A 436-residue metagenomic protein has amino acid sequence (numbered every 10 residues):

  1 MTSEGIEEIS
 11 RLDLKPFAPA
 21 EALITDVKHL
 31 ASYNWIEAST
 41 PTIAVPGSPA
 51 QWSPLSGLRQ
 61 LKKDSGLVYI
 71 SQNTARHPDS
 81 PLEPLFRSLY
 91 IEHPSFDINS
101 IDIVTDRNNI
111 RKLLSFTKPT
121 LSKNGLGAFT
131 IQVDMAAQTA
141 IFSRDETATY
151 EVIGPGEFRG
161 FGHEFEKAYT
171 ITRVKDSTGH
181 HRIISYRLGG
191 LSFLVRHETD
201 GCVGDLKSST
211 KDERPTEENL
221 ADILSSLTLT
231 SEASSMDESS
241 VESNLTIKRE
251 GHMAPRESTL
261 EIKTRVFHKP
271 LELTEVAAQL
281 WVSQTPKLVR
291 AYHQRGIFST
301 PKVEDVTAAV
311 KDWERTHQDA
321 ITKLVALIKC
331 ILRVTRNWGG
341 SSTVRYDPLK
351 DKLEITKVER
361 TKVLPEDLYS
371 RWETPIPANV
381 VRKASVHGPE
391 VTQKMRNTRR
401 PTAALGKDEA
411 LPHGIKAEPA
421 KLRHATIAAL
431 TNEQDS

Functional and structural regions predicted by a protein language model:
M1-I183, R400, E409-P412, H424 (+1 more regions): An acidic, glycine-rich, mixed-charge low-complexity segment common to nucleic-acid enzymes
M1-I6, A308-S436: Long, compositionally biased intrinsically disordered regions
M1-L23, L220-H252, R396-P412, K416-A420 (+1 more regions): Ser/Thr-rich, low-complexity intrinsically disordered regulatory regions
K15, K28, K62-K63, K112 (+22 more regions): Context-gated lysine
A31-W35, I103, K123, I131-V133 (+4 more regions): Generic preference for hydrophobic/aromatic residues in regular secondary structure cores
E83, R87, R111-K118, E166 (+4 more regions): Generic detector of well-ordered alpha-helical segments enriched in charged/polar residues, highlighting helical
G125-R315: Active-site-proximal segments of catalytic enzyme domains that coordinate small-molecule cofactors or metal ions
